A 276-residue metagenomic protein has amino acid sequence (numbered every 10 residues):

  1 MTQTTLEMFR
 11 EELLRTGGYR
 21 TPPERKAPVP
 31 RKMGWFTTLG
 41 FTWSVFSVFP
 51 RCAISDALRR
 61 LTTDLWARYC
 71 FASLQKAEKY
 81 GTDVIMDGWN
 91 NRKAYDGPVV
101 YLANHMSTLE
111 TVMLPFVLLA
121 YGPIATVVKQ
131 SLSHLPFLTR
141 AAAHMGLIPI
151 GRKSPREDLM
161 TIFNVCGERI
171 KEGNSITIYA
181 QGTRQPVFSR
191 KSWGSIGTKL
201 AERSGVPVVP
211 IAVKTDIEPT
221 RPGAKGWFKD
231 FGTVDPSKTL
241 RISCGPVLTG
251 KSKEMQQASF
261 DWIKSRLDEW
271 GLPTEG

Functional and structural regions predicted by a protein language model:
M1-V99, M113: Membrane-anchoring hydrophobic helices of lipid-metabolizing enzymes
T38-D56, Y95-K153: Catalytic core of membrane glycerolipid acyltransferases/transacylases, capturing the structured, soluble-facing
A57-W89, Y121-N164, P236-K238: Membrane-interfacial amphipathic helices and adjacent loop/beta segments that form the lipid-substrate binding surface
P98, G173-T177: Loop/turn-to-beta-strand initiation segments
M106, E110, D158, S189-W193: Short, glycine/acidic-rich beta->alpha junctions
V117, A141, E168, K199-L200: Hydrophobic/aromatic ligand-binding patch that stacks against planar heteroaromatic rings of cofactors or nucleotides
L138-T139, S175, P186-E254: A cross-family acyltransferase "interaction/gating" segment
G182: Active-site metal-binding loops of divalent metal-dependent hydrolases
